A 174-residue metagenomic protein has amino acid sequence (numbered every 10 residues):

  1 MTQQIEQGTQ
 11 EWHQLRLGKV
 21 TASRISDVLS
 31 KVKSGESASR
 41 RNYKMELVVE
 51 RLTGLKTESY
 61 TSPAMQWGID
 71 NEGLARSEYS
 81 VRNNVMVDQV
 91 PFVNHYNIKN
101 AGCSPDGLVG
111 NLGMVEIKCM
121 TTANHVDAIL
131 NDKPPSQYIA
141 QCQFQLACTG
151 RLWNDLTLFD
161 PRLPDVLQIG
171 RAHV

Functional and structural regions predicted by a protein language model:
M1-D70: Charged, glycine-rich intrinsically disordered N-terminal tails and low-complexity linkers that flank
T2, S34-G35, L74-E78, W153-T157: Intrinsically disordered, low-complexity boundary segments flanking structured domains
M45, R76, C142: Generic structural marker for isolated residues within well-ordered, non-membrane alpha-helices of soluble domains
V49-E50, S80, L146: Residue-level preference for well-ordered alpha-helical positions
T57-Y60, L74, V115-K118: Extended, charge-rich alpha-helical segments
M65-V87: Acidic-basic catalytic patches of nuclease active cores, encompassing PD-(D/E)XK and other metal-cofactor nuclease
N83-P105, V109-R171: Nucleic-acid nuclease catalytic cores
